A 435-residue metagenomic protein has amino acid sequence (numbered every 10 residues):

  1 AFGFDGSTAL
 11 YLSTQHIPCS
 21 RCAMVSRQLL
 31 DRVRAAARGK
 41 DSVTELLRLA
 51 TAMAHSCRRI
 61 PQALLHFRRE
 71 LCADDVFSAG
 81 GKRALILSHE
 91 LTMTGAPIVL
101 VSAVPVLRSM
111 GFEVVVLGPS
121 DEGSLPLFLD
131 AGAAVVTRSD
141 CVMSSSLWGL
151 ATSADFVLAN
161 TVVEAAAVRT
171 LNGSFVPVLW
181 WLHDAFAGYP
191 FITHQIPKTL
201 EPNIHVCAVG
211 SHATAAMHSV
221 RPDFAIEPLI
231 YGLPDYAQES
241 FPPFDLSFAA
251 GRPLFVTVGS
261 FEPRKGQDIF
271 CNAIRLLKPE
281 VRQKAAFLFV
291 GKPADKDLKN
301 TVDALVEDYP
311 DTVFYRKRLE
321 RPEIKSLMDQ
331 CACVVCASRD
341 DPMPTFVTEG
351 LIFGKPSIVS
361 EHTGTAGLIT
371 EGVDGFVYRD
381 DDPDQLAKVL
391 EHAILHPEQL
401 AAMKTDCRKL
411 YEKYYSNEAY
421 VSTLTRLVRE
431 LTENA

Functional and structural regions predicted by a protein language model:
G81-S88, C207, F248-K265, C271-I274 (+1 more regions): Conserved donor-binding/catalytic core segment of Leloir-type glycosyltransferases
P97-P105, E262-L276, D297, D384: A conserved mid-protein helix/loop that constitutes part of the nucleotide-sugar donor-binding site
E122-A131, L288-P310: Short, structured helix-loop element that forms part of the nucleotide-activated donor/catalytic region
L150-A151, R318-L319, S326-C331: Short alpha-helical donor nucleotide-sugar binding micro-motif in glycosyltransferases
R339: Aromatic "clamp/platform" in nucleotide-sugar-dependent glycosyltransferases that forms part of the donor/acceptor
P356-V359: Short hydrophobic beta-strand element within catalytic cores of glycosyltransferases and related nucleotide-activated
E371-G372, F376-P383, H392-P397: Conserved acidic donor-binding segment of nucleotide-sugar-dependent glycosyltransferases
Q385, H392, Q399-Y414, Y420-T423: A short, well-ordered alpha-helix in the C-terminal region of glycosyltransferases
